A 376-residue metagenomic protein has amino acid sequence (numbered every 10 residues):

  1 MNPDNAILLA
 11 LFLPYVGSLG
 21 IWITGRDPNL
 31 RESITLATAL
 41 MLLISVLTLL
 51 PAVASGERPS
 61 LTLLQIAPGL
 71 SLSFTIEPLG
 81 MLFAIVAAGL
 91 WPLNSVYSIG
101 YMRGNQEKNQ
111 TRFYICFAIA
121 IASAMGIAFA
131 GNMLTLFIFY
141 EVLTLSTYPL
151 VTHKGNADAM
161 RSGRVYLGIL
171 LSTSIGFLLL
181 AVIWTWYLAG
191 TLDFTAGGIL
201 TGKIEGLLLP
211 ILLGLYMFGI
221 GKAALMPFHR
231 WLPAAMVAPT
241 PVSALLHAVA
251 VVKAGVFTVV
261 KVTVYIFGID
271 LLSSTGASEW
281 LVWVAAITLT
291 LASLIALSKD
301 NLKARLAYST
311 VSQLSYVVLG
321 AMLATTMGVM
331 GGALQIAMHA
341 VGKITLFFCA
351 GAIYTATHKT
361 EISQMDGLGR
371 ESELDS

Functional and structural regions predicted by a protein language model:
M1-A6, V16-I115, Y187-L200, K261: Transmembrane helix-loop-helix hairpins at membrane boundaries of multipass inner-membrane proteins
A6-A10, F83, S278-V282: Alpha-helical transmembrane segments of polytopic membrane proteins
I7-L11, Y15, L19, I121 (+1 more regions): N-terminal transmembrane alpha-helices
L9-L13, A37-L40, V252, K343: Hydrophobic alpha-helical membrane-embedded or membrane-associated segments
L93-T111, F117-L136, S146-S376: Hydrophobic transmembrane alpha-helices and their helix-loop junctions in integral membrane proteins
E141: Short phosphate-coordinating micro-motif centered on Lys-Gly-acidic
